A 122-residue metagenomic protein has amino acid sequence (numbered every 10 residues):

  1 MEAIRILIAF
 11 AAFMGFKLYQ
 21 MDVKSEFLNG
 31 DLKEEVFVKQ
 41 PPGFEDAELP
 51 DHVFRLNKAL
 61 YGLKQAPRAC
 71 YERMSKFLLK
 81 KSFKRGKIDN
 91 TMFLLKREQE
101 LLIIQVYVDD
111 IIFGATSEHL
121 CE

Functional and structural regions predicted by a protein language model:
M1-E122: Long, low-complexity, charge-biased intrinsically disordered regions
